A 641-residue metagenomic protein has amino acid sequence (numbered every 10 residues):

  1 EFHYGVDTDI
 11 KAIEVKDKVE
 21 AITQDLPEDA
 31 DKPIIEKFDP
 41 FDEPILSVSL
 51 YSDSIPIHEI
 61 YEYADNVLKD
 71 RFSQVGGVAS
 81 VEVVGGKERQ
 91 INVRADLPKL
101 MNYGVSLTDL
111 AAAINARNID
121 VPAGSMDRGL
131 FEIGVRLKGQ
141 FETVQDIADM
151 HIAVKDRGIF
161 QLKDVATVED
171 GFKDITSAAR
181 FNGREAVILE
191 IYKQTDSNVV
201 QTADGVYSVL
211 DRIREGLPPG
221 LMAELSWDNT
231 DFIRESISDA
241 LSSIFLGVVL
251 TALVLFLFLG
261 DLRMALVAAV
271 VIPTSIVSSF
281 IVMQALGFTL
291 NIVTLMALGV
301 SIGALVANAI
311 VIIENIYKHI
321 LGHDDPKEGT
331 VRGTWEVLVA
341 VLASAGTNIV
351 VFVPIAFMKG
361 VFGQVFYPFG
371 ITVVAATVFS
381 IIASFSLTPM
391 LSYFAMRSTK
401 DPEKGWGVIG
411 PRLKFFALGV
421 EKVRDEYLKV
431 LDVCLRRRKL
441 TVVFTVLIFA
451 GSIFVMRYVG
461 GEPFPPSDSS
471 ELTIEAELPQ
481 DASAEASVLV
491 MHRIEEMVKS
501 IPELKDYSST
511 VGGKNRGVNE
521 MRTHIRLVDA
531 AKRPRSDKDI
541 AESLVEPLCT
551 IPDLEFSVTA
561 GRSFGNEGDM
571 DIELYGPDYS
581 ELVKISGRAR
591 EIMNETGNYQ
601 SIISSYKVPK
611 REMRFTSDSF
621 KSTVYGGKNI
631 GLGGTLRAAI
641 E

Functional and structural regions predicted by a protein language model:
E1-F2, R89-L100, I188-I191, R611-M613: Short glycine/threonine-rich beta-strand-turn micro-motifs
E1-V19, T176-T550, A560: Hydrophobic regular secondary-structure detector
H3-K87, T108-P122, F141-D174, S197 (+6 more regions): Surface-exposed amphipathic alpha-helical segments in non-transmembrane regions that serve as interaction surfaces
I57, A95-M101, V135, G303 (+1 more regions): Short, polar/charged loop or turn motifs at beta-strand boundaries
I91-D96, N102, R128, V518-E520: Short acidic/polar micro-motifs at solvent-exposed secondary-structure junctions
